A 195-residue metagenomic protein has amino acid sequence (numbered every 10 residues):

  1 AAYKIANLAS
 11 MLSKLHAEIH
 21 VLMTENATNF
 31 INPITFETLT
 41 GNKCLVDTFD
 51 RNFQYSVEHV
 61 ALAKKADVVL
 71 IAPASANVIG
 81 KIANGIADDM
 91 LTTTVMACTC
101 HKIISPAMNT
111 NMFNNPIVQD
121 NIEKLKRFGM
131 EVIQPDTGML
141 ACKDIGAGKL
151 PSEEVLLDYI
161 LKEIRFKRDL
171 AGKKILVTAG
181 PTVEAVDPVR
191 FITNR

Functional and structural regions predicted by a protein language model:
A1-K102, N109-R195: A cross-family phosphate/adenosyl-ligand binding-site feature
